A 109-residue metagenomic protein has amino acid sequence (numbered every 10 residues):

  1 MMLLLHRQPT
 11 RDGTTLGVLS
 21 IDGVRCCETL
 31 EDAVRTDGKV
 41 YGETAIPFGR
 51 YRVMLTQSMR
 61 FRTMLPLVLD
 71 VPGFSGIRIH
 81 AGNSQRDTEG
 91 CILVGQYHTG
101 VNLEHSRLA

Functional and structural regions predicted by a protein language model:
M1-A109: Cell wall/extracellular polymer interaction/catalysis modules
